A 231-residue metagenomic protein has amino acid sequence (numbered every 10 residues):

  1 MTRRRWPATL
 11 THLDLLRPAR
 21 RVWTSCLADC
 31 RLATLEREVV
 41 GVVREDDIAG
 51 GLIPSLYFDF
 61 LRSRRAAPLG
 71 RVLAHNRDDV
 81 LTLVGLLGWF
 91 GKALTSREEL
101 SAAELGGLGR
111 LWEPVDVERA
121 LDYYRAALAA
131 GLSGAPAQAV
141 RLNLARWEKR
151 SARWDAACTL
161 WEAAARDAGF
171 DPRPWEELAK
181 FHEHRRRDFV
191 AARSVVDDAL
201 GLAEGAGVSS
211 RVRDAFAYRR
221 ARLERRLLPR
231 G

Functional and structural regions predicted by a protein language model:
M1-D78: Metal-dependent phosphoesterase core characteristic of DEDDh/y 3'-5' exonuclease domains
L108, N143-L144, L178, A192 (+1 more regions): Structural register within alpha-helical repeat arrays
W112, E148, H182-E183, E224: Residue at a conserved register position within TPR or TPR-like alpha-solenoid repeats
P114-V115, S151, R185-R186, L227: Structural motif corresponding to the intra-repeat A-B loop/turn of tetratricopeptide repeats
L132-A135, G169, E204: Short coil turns that delineate tetratricopeptide repeat
